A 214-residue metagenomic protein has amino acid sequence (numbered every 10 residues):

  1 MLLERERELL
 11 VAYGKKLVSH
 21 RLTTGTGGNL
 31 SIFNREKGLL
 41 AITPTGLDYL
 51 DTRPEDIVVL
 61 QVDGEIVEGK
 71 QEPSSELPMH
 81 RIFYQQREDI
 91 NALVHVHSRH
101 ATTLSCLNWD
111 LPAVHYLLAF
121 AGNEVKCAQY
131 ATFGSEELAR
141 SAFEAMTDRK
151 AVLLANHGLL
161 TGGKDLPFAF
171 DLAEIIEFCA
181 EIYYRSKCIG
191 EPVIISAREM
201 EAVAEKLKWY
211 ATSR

Functional and structural regions predicted by a protein language model:
M1-R214: Glycine-rich flexible loops
